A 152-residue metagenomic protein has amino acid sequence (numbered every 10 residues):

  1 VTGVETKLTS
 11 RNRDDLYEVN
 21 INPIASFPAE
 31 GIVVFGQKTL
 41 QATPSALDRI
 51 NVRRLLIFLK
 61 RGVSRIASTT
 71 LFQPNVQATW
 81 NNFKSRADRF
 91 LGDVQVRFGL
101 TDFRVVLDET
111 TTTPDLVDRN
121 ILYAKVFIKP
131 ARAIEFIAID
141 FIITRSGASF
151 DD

Functional and structural regions predicted by a protein language model:
V1-D152: Structured, hydrophobic secondary-structure cores that serve as assembly/anchoring elements
